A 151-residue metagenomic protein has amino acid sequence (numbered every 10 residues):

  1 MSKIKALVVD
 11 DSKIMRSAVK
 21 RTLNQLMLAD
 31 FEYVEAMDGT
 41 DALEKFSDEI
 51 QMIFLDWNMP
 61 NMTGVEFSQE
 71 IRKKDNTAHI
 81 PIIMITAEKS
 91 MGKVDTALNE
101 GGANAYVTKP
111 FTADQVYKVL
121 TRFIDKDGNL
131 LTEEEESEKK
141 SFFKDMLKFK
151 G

Functional and structural regions predicted by a protein language model:
K13-V34: Two-component/phosphorelay signaling modules centered on CheY-like receiver
E35-D41, G64: Helix N-cap/capping motif at the beta->alpha junctions
D48-F54: Active-site beta3 strand of CheY-like receiver
D56, T86: Active-site residues of response regulator receiver
M59: Receiver (REC) domain active-site loop signature in two-component systems and cognate sites in sensor histidine kinases
E66, K89-A105: Alpha4 helix (beta4-alpha4-beta5 surface) of REC/receiver domains from two-component response regulators
P110-L120: C-terminal output helix
D125-G151: CheY-like receiver
